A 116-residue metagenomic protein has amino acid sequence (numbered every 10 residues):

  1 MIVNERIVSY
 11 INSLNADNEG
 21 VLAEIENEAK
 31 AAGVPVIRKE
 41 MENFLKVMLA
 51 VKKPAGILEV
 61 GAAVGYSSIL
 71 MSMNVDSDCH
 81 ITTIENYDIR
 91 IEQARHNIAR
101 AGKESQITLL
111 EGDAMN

Functional and structural regions predicted by a protein language model:
M1-N116: A short alpha-helical cap/connector motif
